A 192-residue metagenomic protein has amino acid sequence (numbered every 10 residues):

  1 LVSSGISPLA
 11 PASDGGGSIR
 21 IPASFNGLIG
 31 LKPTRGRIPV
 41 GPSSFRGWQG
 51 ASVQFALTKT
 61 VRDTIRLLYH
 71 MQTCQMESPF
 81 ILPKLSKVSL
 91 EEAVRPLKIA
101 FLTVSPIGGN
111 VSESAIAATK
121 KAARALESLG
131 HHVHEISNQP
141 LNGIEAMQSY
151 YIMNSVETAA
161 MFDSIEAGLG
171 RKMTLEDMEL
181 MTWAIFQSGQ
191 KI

Functional and structural regions predicted by a protein language model:
L1-S24, F55-T60, L68: Active-site-proximal alpha-helical scaffold in enzymes
S24-G27, M147-S155: Short low-complexity, flexible loop/linker segments enriched in glycine and/or proline with clustered acidic
I29-A122, G168-K172: A short helix-breaking turn/cap at a secondary-structure junction
E91-L102, I152-I192: Short helix-loop capping/hinge segments that flank enzyme active sites or metal/cofactor-binding pockets
K120-S128, D163: Class I S-adenosyl-L-methionine
H132-S137: General small-molecule cofactor/ligand-binding pocket signal
